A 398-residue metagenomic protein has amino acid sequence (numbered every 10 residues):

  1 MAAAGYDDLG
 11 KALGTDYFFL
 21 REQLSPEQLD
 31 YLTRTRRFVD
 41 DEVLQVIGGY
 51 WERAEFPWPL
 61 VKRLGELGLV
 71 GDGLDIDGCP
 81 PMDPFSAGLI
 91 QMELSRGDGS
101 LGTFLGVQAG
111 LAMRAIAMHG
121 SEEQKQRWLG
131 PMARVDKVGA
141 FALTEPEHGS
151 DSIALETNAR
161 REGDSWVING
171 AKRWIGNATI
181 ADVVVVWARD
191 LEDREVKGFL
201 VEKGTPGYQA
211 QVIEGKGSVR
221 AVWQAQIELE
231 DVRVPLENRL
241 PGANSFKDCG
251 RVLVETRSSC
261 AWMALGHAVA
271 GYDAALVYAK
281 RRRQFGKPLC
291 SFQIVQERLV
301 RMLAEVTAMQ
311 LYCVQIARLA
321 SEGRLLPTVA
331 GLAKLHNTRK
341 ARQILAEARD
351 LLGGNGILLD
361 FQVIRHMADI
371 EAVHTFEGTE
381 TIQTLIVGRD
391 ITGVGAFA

Functional and structural regions predicted by a protein language model:
A2-R21, L89-I90, L111, L352-A398: Glycine-rich phosphate/cofactor-binding loops in nucleotide/flavin-utilizing enzymes
L20-L24, Q209-T307, V373, I382 (+2 more regions): Glycine-rich beta->alpha junctions and the first turn(s) of the following alpha-helix
I47-E52, K280-K287, L303-H336, R349-I357: C-terminal helix-coil-helix/basic helical segment that borders enzyme active sites and/or dimer interfaces and provides
E66-D136, G176-V183, A320-G323, R365: Internal helix-loop-helix
M132-V135, L265, V269-Y272, L299-M309 (+3 more regions): Alpha-helical transition-metal enzyme core signature, strongest for iron centers
V135-L143: A short, Trp-centered hydrophobic/proline-enriched beta-strand micro-motif
T157-R160: A structural signal for short hydrophobic beta-strand segments in well-ordered beta-sheet cores
N169-A210: A short core secondary-structure module
